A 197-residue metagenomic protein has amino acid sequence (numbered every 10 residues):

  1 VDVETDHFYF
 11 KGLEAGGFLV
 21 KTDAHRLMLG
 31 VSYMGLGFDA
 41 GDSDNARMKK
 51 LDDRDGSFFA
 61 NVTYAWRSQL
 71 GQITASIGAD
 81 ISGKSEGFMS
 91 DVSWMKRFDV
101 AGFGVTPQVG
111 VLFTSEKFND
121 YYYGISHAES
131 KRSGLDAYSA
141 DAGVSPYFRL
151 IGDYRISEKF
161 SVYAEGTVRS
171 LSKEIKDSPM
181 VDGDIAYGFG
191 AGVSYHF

Functional and structural regions predicted by a protein language model:
V1, F18, D39-A60, S133: Surface-exposed coil loops of outer-membrane beta-barrel proteins
V1-D6, V20, A65-Q69, R97-D99 (+2 more regions): Structural signature of outer-membrane beta-barrel channels/translocons
V3, E14, L29-G35, V62 (+4 more regions): Transmembrane beta-barrel strands of outer-membrane/channel proteins
H7-F10, H25-L27, L70-I73, G102-V105 (+1 more regions): Repeated loop/turn-to-beta-strand initiation elements of outer-membrane beta-barrel proteins
F8-G17, N45-M48, Q72-I81: Transmembrane beta-strand segments that form the barrel wall of outer-membrane beta-barrel proteins
L13-M48: Mid-chain, structured segments of secreted extracytoplasmic proteins
R54-K84, F88: Internal, conserved structured core segments that host functional sites
I81-V162, T167-K176, M180-G183, Y195-F197: Outer-membrane beta-barrel transmembrane domain signature
